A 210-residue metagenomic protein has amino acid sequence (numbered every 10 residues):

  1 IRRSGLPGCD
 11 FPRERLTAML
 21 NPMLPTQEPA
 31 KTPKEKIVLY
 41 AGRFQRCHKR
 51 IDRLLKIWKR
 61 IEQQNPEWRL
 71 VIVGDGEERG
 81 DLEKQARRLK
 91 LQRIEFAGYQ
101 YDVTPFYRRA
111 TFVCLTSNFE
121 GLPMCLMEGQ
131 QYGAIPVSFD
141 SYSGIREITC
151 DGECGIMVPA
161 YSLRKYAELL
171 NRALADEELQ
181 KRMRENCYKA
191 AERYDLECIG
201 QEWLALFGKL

Functional and structural regions predicted by a protein language model:
I1-Q27: Donor nucleotide-sugar binding/catalytic pocket of nucleotide-sugar-dependent glycosyltransferases
T26-K49, L55-W58: Conserved donor-binding/catalytic core segment of Leloir-type glycosyltransferases
I51-E95, A175-Q180: A conserved nucleotide-sugar
Y99, N118: Aromatic "clamp/platform" in nucleotide-sugar-dependent glycosyltransferases that forms part of the donor/acceptor
E128, S141-G152, I156-M157: Short acidic/histidine- and often glycine-rich active-site loop of Leloir-type glycosyltransferases that engages
I135-F139: Short hydrophobic beta-strand element within catalytic cores of glycosyltransferases and related nucleotide-activated
D151-L163, N171-E177, E192: Conserved acidic donor-binding segment of nucleotide-sugar-dependent glycosyltransferases
K165, R172, L179-R193, E202-A205: A short, well-ordered alpha-helix in the C-terminal region of glycosyltransferases
